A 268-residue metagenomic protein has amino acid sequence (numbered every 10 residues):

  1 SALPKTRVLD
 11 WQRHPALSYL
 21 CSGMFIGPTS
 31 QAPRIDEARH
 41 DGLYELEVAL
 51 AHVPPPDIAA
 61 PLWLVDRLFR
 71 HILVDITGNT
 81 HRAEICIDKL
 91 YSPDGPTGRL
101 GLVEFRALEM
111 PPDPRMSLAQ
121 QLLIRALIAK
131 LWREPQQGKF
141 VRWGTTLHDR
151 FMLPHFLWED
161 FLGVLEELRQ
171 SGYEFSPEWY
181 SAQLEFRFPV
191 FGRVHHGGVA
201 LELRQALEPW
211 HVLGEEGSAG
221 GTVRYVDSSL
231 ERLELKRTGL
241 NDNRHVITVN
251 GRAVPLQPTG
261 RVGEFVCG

Functional and structural regions predicted by a protein language model:
A2-G268: C-terminal accessory/tail domains of diverse enzymes
